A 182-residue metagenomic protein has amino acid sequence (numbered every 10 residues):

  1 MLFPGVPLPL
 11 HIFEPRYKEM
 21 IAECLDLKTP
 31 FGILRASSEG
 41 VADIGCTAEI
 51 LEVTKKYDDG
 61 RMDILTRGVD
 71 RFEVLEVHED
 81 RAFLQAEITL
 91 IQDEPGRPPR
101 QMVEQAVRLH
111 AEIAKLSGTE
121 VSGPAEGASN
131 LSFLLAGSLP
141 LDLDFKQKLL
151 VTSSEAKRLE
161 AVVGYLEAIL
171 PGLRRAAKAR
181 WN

Functional and structural regions predicted by a protein language model:
M1-N182: N-terminal low-complexity, acidic/polar interaction/targeting segments
